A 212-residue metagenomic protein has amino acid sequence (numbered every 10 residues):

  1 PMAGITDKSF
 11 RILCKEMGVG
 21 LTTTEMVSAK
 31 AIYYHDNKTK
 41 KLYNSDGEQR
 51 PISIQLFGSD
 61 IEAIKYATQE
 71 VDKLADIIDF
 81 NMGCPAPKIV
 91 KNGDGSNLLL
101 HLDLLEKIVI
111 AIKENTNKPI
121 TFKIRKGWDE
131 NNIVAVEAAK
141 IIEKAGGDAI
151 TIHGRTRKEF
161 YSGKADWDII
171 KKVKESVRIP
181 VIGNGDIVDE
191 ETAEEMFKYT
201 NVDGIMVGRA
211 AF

Functional and structural regions predicted by a protein language model:
P1-F212: Flavin-dependent oxidoreductase catalytic cores
